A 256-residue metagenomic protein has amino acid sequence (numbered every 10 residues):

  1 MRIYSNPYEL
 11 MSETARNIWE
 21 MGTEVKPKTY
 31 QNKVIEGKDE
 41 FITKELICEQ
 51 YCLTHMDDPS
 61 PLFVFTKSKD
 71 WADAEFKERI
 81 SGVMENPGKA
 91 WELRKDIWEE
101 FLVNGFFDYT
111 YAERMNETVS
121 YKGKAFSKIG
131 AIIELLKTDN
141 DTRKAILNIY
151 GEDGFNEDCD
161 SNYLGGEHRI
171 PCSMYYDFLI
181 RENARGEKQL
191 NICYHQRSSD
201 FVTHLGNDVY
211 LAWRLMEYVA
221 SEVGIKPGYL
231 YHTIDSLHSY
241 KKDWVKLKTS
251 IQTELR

Functional and structural regions predicted by a protein language model:
M1-R256: Terminal, non-catalytic protein-protein interaction segments that mediate quaternary/complex assembly
